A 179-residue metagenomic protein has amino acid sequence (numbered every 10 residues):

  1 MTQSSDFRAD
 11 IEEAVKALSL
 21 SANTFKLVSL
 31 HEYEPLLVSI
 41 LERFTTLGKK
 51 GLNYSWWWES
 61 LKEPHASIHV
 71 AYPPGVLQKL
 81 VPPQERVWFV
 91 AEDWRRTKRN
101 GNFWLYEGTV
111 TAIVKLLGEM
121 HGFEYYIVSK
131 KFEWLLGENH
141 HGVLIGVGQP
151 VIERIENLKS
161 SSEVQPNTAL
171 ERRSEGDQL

Functional and structural regions predicted by a protein language model:
M1-L179: Structured alpha/beta or helical-core interaction and ligand-binding surfaces enriched in interleaved
